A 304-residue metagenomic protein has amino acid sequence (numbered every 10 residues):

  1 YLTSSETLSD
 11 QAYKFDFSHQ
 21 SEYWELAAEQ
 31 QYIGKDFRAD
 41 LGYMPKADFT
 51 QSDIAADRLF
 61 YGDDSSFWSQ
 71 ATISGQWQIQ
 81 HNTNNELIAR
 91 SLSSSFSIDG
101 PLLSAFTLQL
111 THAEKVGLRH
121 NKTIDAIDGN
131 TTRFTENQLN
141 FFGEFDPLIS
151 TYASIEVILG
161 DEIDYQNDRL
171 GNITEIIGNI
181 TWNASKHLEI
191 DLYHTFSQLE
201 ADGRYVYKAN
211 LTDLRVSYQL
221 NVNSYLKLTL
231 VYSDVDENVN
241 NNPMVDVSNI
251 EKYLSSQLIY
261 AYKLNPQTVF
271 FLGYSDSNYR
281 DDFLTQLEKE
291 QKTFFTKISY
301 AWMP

Functional and structural regions predicted by a protein language model:
Y1-P304: Exposed, low-structure sequence patches enriched in small/polar residues
